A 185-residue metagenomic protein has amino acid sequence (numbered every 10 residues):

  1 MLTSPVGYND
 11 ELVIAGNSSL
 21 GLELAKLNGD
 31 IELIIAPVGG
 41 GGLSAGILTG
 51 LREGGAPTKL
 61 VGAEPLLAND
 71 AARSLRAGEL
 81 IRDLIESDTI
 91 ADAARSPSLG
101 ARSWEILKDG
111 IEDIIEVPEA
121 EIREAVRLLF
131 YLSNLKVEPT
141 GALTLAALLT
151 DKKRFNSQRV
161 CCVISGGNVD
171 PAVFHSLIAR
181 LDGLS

Functional and structural regions predicted by a protein language model:
M1-L2, P57, I111, N134: A generic structural signal for alpha->beta connector loops
M1-T3, L24-N28, V137-P139: Short, structured secondary-structure boundary patches
S4-G7, I34-A36, G62-A63, I115-E119 (+1 more regions): General beta-strand structural signal in soluble alpha/beta enzymes
G7-D109, F155-N156, V160-S185: Glycine-rich phosphate/pyrophosphate-binding loop at beta-loop-alpha junctions
G100-S157: Active-site-adjacent helical/loop segments in soluble small-molecule enzymes
